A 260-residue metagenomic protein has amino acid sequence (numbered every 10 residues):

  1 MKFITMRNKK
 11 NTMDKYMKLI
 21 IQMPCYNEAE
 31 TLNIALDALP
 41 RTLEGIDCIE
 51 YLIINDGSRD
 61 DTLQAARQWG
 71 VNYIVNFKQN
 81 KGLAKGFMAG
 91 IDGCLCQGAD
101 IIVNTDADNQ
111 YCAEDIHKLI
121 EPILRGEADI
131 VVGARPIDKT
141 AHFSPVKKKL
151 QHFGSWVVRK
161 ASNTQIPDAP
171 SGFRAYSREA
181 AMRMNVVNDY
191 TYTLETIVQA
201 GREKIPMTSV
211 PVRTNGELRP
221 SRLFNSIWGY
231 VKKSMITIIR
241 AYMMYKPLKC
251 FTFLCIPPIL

Functional and structural regions predicted by a protein language model:
K2-M17, V187-L260: Hydrophobic helical membrane-anchoring modules
I20-P24, L36, I53: Short hydrophobic beta-strand elements that form part of the catalytic alpha/beta core underpinning NDP-sugar/donor
E28-T42: Short, well-formed alpha-helical segments that are part of the catalytic scaffolds of diverse glycosyltransferases
E30-I34, D60-Q64, K81, K85 (+1 more regions): Residue-level preference for short helical/loop micro-motifs built around acidic side chains
D47-G57: Short beta-strand/loop segment that forms part of the nucleotide-sugar
N55-L63, N109: A conserved acidic beta->alpha catalytic loop
Y73, F77-C96, I101-V103, A113-Y190 (+1 more regions): Acceptor/aglycone-binding surface of glycosyltransferases and processive sugar-polymer synthases
